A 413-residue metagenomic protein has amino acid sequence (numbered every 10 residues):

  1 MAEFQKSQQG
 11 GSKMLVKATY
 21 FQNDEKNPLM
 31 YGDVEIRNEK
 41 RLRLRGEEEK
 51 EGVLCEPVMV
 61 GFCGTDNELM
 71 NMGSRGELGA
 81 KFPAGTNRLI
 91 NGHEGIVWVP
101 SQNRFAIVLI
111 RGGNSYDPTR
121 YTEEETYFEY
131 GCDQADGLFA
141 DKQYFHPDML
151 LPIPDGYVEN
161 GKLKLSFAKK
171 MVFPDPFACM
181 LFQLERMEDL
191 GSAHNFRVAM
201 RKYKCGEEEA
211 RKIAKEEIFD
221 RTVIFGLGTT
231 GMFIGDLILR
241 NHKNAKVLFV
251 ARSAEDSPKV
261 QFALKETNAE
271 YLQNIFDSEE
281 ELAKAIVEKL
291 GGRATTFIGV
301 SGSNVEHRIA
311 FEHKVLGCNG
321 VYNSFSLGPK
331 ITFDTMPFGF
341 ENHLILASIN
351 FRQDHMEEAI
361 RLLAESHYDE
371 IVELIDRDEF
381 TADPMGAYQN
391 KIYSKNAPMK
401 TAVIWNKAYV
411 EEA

Functional and structural regions predicted by a protein language model:
A2-M14, G191, E280-A285, G292 (+2 more regions): C-terminal hydrophobic helical "lid"/dimerization subdomain of Rossmann-like NAD(P)H-dependent oxidoreductases
R43-G61, G73-R120, G137, M149 (+1 more regions): Glycine-rich beta-strand-centered segment in the early N-terminal region that forms part of a ligand/cofactor-binding
G112-R221: NAD(P)H dinucleotide-binding glycine-rich loop of Rossmann-like/cofactor-binding domains, especially the beta1-alpha1
A193-F225, L239-H242, S257-L344: Glycine-rich cofactor phosphate-binding loops and adjacent beta1-alpha1 units of small-molecule cofactor enzyme domains
T230: Hydrophobic/small residue at the entry helix of a nucleotide-binding pocket
A245-L248: Short beta-strand element of Class I
A251-E255, G328, F351: Residues in the short beta-alpha loop(s) of Rossmann-like NAD(P)-binding domains
V321-N323, F333-E373: Rossmann-fold dehydrogenase core element
